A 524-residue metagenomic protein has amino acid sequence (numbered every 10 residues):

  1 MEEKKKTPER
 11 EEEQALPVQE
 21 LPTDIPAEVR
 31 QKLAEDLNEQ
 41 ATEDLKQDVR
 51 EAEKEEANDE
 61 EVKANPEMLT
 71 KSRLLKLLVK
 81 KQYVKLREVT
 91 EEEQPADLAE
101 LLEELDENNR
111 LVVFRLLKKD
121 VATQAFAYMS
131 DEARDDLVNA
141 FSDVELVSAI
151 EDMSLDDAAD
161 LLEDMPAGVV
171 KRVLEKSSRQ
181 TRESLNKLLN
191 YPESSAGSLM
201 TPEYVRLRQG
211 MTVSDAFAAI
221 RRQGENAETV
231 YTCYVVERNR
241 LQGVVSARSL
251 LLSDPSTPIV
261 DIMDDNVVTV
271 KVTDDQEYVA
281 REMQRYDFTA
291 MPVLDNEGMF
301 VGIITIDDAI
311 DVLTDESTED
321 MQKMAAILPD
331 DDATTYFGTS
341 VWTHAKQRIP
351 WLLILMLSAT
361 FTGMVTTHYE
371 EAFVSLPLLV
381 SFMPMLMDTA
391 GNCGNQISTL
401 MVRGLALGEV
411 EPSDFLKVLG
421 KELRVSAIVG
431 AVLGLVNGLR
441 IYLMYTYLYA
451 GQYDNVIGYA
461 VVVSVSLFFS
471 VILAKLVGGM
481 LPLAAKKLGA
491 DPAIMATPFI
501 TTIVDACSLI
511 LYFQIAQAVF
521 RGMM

Functional and structural regions predicted by a protein language model:
E2-D331: Hydrophobic packing positions in regular secondary-structure scaffolds
P95, W351-A359, F382, L386 (+14 more regions): Alpha-helical transmembrane segments in multi-pass membrane proteins
D308-H344, N395-G420: Non-transmembrane, extramembrane segments of multi-pass ion/lipid transporters
D320-M321, M387-R403, T502-L509: Short helical (or helix-break) motifs at transmembrane helix termini and adjacent helical loops in multi-pass membrane
G338-Q347, E411-S426, I457, V461 (+1 more regions): Membrane-interface segments at loop-to-transmembrane junctions
M356-F373, L435-G451: Juxtamembrane "helix exit" motif at the C-terminal ends of alpha-helical transmembrane segments in multi-pass membrane
H368-F382, Y449-V462: Membrane-water interface of transmembrane alpha-helices in multipass transporters/channels
S381, N395-A406, P482-K486, T497-P498 (+1 more regions): Re-entrant/interfacial helical elements at transmembrane boundaries that shape and gate the permeation pathway
